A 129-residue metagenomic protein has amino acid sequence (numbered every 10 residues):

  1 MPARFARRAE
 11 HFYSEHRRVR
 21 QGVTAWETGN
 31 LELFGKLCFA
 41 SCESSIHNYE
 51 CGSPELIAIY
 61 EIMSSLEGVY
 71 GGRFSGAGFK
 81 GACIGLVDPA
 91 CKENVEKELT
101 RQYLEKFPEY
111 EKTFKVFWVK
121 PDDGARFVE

Functional and structural regions predicted by a protein language model:
M1-G71, L86-E129: C-terminal nucleotide
R73-A82: Conserved phosphate/anionic-ligand binding catalytic regions in large, soluble enzymes, centered on
